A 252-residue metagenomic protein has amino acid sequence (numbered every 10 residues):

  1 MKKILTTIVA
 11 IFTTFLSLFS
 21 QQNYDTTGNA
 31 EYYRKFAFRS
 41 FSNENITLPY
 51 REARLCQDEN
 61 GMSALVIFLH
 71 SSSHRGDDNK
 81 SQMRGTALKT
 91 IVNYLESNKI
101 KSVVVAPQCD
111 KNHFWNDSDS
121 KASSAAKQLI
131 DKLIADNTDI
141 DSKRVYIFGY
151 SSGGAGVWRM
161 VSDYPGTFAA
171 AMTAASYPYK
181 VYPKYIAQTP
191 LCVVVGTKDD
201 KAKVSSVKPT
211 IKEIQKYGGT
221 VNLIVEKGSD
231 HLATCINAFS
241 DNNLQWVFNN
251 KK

Functional and structural regions predicted by a protein language model:
M1-Q22: Bacterial Sec-dependent N-terminal signal peptides
L18-L65, S102, F148-A155, M172 (+4 more regions): A domain-start/cap signature at the N-terminus of enzymes
C56-Q57, G61, H113-S151: Gly/Ser-rich "nucleophile elbow"/oxyanion-hole loop immediately N-terminal to the catalytic nucleophile in hydrolases
L65, L69-S124: Active-site machinery of serine-nucleophile hydrolases
R84-L95, A174-K184, S205, P209: Alpha-helical scaffolding within the catalytic cores of extracellular/periplasmic polymer-degrading hydrolases
D136-N137, K143-A187: Primarily recognizes the serine-hydrolase "nucleophile elbow" in alpha/beta-hydrolase and SGNH/GDSL folds
P190-V194, D200-K252: C-terminal catalytic histidine-bearing segment of alpha/beta-hydrolase fold enzymes
